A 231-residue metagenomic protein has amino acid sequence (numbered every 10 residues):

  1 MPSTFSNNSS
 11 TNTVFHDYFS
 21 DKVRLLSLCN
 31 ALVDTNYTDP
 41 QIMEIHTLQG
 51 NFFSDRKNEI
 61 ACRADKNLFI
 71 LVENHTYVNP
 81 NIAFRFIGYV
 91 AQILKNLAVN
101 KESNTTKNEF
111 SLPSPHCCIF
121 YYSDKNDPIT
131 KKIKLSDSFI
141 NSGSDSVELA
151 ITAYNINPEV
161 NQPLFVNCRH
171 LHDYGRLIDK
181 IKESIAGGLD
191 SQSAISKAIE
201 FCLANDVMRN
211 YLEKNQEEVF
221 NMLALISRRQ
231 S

Functional and structural regions predicted by a protein language model:
M1-S231: Elongated, amphipathic alpha-helical interaction scaffolds
